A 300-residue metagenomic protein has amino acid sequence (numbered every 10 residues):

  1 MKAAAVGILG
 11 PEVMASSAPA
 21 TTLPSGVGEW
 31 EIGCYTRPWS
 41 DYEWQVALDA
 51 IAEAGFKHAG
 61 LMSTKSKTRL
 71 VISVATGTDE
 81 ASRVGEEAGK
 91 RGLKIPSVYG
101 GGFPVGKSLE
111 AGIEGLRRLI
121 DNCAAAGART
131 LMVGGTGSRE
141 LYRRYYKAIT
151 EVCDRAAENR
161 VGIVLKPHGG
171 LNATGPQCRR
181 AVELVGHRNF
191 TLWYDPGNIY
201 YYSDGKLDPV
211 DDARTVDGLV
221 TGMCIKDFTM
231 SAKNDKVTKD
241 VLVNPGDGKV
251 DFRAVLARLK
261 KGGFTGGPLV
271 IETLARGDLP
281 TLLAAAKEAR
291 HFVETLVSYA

Functional and structural regions predicted by a protein language model:
A4-E12, Q45-V46, E86-K90, K94 (+2 more regions): Active-site acidic/histidine proton-transfer and metal-coordination neighborhood in alpha/beta enzyme cores
G7-P24: N-terminal twin-arginine translocation
S25-W44, G102: Boundary/entry segment of secreted carbohydrate-active catalytic domains
W30-E31, H58, C153-K249, L256: Acidic/histidine-rich catalytic cores of soluble enzymes
W30-T36, A59-L61, I95-G100, L131-V133 (+4 more regions): Hydrophobic faces of well-ordered beta-strands that scaffold small-molecule active sites in alpha/beta enzyme cores
Y35-W39, T64, G100-F103, G135-S138 (+4 more regions): Active-site beta-loop-alpha junctions enriched in small/polar residues
Q45-K65, A126-G127: Catalytic domains of carbohydrate-active enzymes, especially glycoside hydrolases
L61-G85, R139-E140: Glycine-rich, proline-tolerant flexible connector loops at the mouths of alpha/beta enzymes
